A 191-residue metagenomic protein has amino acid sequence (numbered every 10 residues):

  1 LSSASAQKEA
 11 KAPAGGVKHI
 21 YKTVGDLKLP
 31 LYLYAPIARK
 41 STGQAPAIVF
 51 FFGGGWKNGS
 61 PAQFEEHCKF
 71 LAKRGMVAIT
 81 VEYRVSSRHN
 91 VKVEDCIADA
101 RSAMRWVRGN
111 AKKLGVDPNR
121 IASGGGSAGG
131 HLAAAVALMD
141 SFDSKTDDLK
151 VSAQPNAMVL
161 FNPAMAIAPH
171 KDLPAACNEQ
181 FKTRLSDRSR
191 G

Functional and structural regions predicted by a protein language model:
L1-S5: C-terminal segment of classical bacterial N-terminal signal peptides
Q7-G43, P169-L173, D187-S189: N-terminal cap/lid segment of alpha/beta-hydrolase-fold proteins
A12, H19, A62, R74 (+1 more regions): Primarily recognizes the serine-hydrolase "nucleophile elbow" in alpha/beta-hydrolase and SGNH/GDSL folds
I37, G54, V77, E82-H89 (+1 more regions): Short beta-to-alpha linker loops that shape the active-site pocket of alpha/beta-hydrolase fold enzymes
T42-G55: Short beta-strand element of the alpha/beta-hydrolase
A47, F70-R84, A122, A157: A fold-wide structural signal in alpha/beta-hydrolase
S60-H67, V81-P118: Catalytic nucleophile-loop/oxyanion-hole region of alpha/beta-hydrolase and closely related hydrolase-like folds
S144, K182-G191: Active-site nucleophile elbow and catalytic-triad environment of alpha/beta-hydrolase enzymes
